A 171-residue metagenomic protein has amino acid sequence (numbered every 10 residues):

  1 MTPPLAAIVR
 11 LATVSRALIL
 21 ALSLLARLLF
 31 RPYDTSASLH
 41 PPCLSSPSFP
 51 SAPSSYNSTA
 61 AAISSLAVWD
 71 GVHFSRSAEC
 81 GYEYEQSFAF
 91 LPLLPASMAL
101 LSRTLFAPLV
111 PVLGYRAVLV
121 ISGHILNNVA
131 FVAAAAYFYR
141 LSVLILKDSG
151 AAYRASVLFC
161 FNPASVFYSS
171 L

Functional and structural regions predicted by a protein language model:
M1-S55: Start-transfer (signal-anchor) and selected internal transmembrane alpha helices of multi-pass inner/ER membrane
V9-T13, A17, A96, H124-V129 (+1 more regions): Residue-level signature of the transmembrane alpha-helical core of multi-pass small-molecule transporters
S15, V72, L91-P95, A99 (+4 more regions): A structural signal for well-ordered alpha-helical segments within the folded catalytic domains of diverse enzymes
A17, S102-F106, S142: Catalytic phosphate/metal-binding cores of nucleic-acid and nucleotide-processing enzymes, i.e., regions that mediate
L25, A164, S169-L171: Short acidic/glycine- and proline-prone juxtamembrane loop motifs at membrane-interface regions of multi-pass membrane
A61-A67, S87, H124, A130: Hydrophobic transmembrane alpha-helices and immediately adjacent juxtamembrane helices of multi-pass inner-membrane
S65-Y115: Short hydrophobic/aromatic helix or loop-helix immediately within or flanking a transmembrane segment in polytopic
V110-S122, A133, F138-F161: Transmembrane-helix signature of polytopic, membrane-embedded enzymes that assemble or transfer cell-envelope glycans
